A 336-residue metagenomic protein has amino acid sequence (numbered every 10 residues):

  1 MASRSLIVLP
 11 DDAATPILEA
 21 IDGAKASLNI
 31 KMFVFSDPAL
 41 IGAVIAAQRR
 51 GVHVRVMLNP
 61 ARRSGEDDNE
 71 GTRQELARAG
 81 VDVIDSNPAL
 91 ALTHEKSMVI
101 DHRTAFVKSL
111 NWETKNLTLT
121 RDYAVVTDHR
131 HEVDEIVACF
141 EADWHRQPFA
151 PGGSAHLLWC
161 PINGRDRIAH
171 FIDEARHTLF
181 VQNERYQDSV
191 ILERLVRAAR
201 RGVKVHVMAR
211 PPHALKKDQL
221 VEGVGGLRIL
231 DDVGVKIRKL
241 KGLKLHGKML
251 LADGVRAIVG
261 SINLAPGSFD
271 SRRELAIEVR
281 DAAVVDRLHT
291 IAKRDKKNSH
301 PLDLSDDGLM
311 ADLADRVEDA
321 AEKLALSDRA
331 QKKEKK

Functional and structural regions predicted by a protein language model:
M1-L18, D37-A105, L110, T114-R165 (+2 more regions): PLD/PLD-like phosphodiesterase catalytic module centered on the HKD motif
A24, A175: An anion/phosphate-binding loop that grips the pyrophosphate of nucleotide cofactors and donors
L28: Active-site metal-binding motif and surrounding structural segment of the metallo-beta-lactamase
K31-V34: Pepsin/retropepsin-fold aspartyl endopeptidases
